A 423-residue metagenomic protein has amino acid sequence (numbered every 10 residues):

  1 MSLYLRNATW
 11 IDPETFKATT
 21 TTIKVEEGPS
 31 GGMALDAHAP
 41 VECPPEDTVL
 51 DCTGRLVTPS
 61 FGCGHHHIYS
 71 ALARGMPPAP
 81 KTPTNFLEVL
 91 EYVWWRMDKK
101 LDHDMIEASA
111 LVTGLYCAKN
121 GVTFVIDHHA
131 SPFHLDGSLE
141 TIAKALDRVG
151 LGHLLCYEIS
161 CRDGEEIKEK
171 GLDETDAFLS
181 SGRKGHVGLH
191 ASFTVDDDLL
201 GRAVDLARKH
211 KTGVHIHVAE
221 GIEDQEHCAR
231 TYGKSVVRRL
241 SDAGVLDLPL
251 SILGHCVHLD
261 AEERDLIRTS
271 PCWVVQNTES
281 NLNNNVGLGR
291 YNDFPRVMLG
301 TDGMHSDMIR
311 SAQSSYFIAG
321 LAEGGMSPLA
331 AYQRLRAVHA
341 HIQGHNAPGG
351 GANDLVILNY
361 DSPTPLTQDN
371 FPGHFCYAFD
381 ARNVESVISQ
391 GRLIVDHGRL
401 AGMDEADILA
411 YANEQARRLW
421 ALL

Functional and structural regions predicted by a protein language model:
M1-P44, R55-L56: N-terminal metal-binding scaffold of metallo-dependent hydrolase/deaminase domains
S2-R6, E42-E88, D104, L111 (+1 more regions): Replace "His-x-His-based motif
A8, A352-L409, N413: C-terminal cap of metal-dependent C-N hydrolases
L72-I106, V218, I222-L248, R268-W273 (+1 more regions): Active-site gating loops and adjacent loop-to-helix segments of metal-dependent hydrolytic enzymes
M76-H129, F133-L151, D173-S180, N413-A421: Alpha-helical scaffold segments that flank or form the walls of functional sites
A110-C117, W273, T278-N283, L321-P372: C-terminal helical cap
H134-V257: Metal-coordinating catalytic core of metallo-dependent amide/deamination hydrolases
H215-G221, V275-E279, N284-V286, P295-S314 (+1 more regions): Short acidic/histidine-rich active-site segments
